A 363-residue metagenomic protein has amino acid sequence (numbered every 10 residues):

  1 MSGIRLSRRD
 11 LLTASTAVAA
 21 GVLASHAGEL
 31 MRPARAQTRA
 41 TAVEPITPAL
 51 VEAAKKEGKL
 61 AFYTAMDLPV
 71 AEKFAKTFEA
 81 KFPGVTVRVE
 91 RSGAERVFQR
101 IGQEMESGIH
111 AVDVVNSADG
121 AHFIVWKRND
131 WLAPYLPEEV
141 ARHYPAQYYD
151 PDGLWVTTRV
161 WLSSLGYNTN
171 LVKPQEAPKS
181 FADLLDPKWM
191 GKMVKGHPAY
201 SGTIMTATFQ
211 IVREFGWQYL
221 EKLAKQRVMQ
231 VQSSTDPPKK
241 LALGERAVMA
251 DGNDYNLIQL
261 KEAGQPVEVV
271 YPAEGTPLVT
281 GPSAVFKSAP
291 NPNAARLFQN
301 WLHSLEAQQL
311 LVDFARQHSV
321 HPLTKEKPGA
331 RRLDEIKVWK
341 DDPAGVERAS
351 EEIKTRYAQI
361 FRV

Functional and structural regions predicted by a protein language model:
S2-A19: N-terminal secretory signal peptides and thylakoid transit peptides that target proteins across membranes
R5, H26-K56: C-terminal segment of N-terminal export signals and the immediately downstream linker at the start of the mature
E44-K55, K59-A61, A65-G84: Short, polar/charged alpha-helical segment
A61-A75, V87-M105, H110-P238, A242-E245: Extracytoplasmic ligand-binding site segments that recognize negatively charged/polar headgroups
A121-V125, A247-P266: A ligand-binding cleft/hinge motif common to bilobed small-molecule-binding domains
V160-W161, E221-A224, Q230-V231, A263-A289 (+1 more regions): Periplasmic-binding protein-like
G166-L171, T208-F209, V279-N291, L310-L311: A bilobed periplasmic-binding-protein/Venus flytrap-type ligand-binding module shared by bacterial periplasmic
W189-A199, L302-K325: Periplasmic-binding protein-like
